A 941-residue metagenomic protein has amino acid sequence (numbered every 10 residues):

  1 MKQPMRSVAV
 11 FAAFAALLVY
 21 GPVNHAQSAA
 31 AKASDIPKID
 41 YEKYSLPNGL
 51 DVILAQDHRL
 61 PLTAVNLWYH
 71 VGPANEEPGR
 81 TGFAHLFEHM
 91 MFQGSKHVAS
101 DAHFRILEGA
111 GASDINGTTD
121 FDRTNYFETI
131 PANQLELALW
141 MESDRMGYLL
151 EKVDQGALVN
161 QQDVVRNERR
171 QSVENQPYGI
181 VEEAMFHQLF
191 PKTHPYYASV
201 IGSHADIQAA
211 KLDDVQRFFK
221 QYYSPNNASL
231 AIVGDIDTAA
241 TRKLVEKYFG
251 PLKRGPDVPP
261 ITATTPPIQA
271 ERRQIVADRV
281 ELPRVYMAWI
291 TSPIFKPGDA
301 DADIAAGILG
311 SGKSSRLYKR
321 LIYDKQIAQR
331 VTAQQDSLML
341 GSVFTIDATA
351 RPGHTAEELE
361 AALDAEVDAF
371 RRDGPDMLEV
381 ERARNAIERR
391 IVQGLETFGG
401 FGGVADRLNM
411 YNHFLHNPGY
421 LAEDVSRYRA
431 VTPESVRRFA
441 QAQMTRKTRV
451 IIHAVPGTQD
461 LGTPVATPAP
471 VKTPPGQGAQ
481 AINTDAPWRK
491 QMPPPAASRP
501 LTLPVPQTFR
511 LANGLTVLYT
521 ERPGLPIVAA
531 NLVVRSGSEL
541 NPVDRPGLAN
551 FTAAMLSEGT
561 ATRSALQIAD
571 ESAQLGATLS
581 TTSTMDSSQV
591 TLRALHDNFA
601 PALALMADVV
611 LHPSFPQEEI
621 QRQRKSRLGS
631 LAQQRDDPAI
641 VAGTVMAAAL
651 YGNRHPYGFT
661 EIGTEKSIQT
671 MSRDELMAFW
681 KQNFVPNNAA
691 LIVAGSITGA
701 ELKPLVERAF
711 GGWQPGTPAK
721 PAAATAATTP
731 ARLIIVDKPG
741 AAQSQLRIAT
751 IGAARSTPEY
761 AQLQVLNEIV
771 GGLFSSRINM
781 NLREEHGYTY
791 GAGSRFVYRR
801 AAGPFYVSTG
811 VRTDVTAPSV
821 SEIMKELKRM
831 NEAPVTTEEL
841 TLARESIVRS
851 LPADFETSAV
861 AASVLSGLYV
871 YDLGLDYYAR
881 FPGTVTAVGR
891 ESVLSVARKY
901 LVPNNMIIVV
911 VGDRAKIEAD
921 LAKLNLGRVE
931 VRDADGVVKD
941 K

Functional and structural regions predicted by a protein language model:
M1-M5: N-terminal secretory signal peptides that target proteins for export/translocation
A9-Y20: Bacterial N-terminal signal peptides
L18, P22-V52, D237-A277, K319 (+8 more regions): Proteolytic maturation boundary segments
I53-A55, L60-P78, G82-L86, D101-Y148 (+16 more regions): M16 family metallopeptidases and their MPP-like homologs
Q155, Q162, Q216-Y248, T448 (+6 more regions): Non-catalytic, conformational "gating/processing" segments within enzyme and secreted inhibitor domains
V165-S172, T264-D278, R384-G394, A594 (+3 more regions): Short, conserved secondary-structure transition motifs
D206-K211, V215, S667-M671, L676 (+1 more regions): Alpha-helical scaffold elements lining the catalytic groove of polysaccharide deacetylases
